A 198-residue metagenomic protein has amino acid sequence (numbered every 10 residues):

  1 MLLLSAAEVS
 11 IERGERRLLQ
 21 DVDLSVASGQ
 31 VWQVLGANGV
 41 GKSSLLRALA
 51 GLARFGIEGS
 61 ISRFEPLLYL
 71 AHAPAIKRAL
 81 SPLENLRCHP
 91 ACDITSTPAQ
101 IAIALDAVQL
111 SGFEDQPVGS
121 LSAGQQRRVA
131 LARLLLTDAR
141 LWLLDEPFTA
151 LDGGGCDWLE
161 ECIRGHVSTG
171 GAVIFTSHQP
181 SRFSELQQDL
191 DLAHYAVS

Functional and structural regions predicted by a protein language model:
M1-S28, R54-I57: A short, flexible loop at the N-terminus of ABC-type nucleotide-binding domains that lies
L35-A37: The feature captures the beta-strand-to-loop junction immediately N-terminal to the Walker
A73, R78-T95, Q100: Q-loop/switch helix immediately C-terminal to the Walker
P98-F113: Conserved ABC ATPase "signature" region
P117-L121, Q125: Conserved ABC ATPase signature
L131, G170: Hydrophobic anchor residue at the start of the ABC signature
W142-E146, L151: Catalytic Walker B motif of ABC-type/P-loop ATPase nucleotide-binding domains
